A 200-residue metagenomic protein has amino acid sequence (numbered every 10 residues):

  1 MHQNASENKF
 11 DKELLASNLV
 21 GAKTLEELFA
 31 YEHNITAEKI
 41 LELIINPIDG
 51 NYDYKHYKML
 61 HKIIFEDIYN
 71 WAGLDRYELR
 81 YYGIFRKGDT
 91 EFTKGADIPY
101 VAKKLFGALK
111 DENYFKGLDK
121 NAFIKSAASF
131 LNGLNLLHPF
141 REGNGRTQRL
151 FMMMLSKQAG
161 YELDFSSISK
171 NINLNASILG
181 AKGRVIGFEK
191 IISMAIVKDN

Functional and structural regions predicted by a protein language model:
M1-N200: FIC/Doc superfamily catalytic core
